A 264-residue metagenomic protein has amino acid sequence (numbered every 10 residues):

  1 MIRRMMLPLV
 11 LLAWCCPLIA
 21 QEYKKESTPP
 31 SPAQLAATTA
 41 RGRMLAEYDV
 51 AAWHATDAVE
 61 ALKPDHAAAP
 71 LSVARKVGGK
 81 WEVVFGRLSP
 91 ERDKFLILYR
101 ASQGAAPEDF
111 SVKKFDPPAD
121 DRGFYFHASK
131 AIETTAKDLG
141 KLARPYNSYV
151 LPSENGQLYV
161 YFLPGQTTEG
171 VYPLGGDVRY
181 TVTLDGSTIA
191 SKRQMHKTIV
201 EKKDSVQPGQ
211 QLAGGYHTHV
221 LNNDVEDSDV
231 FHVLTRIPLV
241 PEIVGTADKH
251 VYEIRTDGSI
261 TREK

Functional and structural regions predicted by a protein language model:
M1-L9: Bacterial N-terminal signal peptides that target proteins for export
C15-P17: N-terminal signal peptide c-region/cleavage motif recognized by signal peptidases
Q21-S111, D120-G156, E201-K264: Active-site-proximal loop/helix of nucleotide/amide-processing enzymes and allied scaffolds
F95-K113, Y172-A190: A short, surface-exposed beta-strand/turn
K141-V182: Hydrophobic, aromatic-enriched interface-forming segments
L174-D177, V182, I189-Q194, K249 (+1 more regions): Charge-rich, low-complexity terminal tails
H196-I199: Short coil/turn segments at the loop-to-beta-strand junctions that recur within blades of beta-propeller repeat folds
